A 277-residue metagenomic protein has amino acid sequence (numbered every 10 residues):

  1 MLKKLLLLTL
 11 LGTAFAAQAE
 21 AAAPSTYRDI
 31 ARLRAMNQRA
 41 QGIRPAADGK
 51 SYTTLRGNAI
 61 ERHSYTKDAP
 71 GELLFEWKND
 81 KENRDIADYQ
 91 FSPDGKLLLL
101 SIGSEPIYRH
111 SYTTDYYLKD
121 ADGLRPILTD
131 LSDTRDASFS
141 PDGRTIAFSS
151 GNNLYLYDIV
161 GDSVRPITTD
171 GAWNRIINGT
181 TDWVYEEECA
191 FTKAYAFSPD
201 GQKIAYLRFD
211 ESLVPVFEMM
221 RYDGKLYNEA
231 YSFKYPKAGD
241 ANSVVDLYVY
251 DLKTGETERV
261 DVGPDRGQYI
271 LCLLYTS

Functional and structural regions predicted by a protein language model:
I30-I60: Beta-strand-rich domains and repeat architectures in extracellular enzymes and scaffolds, especially beta-propellers
A47-D48, P93-D94, P141-D142, P199-D200: Residue-level detector of Asp-centered blade-edge/turn motifs that repeat once per structural unit in beta-propeller
Y52, L98, G143-I146, I204: Hydrophobic beta-strand positions that form the internal "hydrophobic ladder" of WD40/Gbeta-like beta-propeller blades
L55-K78: Beta-propeller domains
Y65-D68, K119-D122, I159-D162, L252-G255: Short loop/turn segments that connect beta-strands within beta-propeller blades
P70-G95, L131-D133: Blade-loop segments of beta-propeller domains
G103-Y108, Y112-D115, I167-Y195, Y206-K253 (+1 more regions): Predominantly five- to eight-bladed beta-propeller fold
Y275-T276: Conserved small/polar residues in nucleotide/adenosyl-binding loops
